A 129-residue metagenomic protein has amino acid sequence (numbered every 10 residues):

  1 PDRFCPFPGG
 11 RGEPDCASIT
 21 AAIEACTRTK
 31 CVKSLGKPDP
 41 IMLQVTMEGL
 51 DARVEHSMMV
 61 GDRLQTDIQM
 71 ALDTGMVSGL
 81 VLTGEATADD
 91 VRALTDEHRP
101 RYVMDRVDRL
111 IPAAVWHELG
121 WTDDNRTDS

Functional and structural regions predicted by a protein language model:
P1-S129: Asp-based, Mg2+/Mn2+-dependent phosphohydrolase catalytic module
